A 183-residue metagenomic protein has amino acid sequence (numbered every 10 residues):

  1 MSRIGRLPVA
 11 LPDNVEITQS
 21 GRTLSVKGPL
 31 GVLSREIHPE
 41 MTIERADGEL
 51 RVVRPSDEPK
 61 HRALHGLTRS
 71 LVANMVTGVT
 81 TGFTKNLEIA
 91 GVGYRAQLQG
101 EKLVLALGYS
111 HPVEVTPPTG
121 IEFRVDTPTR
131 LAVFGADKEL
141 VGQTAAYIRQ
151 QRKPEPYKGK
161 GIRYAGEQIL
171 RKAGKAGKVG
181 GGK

Functional and structural regions predicted by a protein language model:
M1-K183: N-terminal intrinsically disordered, cationic/polar leader segments that include organellar targeting peptides
